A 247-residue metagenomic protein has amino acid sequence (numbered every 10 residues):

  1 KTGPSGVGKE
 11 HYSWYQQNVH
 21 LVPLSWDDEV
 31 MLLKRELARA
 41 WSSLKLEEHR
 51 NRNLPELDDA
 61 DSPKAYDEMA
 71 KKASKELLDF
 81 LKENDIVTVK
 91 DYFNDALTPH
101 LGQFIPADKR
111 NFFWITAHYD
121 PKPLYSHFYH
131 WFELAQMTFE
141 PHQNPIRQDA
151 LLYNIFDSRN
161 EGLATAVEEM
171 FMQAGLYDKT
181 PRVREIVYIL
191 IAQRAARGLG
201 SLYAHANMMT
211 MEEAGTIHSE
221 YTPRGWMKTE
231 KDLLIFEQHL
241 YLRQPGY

Functional and structural regions predicted by a protein language model:
K1-Y247: N-terminal maturation segment of proteins
